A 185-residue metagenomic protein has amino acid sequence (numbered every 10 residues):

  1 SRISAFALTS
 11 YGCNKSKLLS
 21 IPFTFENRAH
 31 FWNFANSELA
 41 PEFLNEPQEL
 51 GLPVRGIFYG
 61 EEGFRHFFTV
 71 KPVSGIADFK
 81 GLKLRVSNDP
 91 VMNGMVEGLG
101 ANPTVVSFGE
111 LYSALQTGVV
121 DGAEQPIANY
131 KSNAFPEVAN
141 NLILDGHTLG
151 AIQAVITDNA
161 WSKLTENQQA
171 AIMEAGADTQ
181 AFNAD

Functional and structural regions predicted by a protein language model:
S1-H30, L39, N45-D185: N-terminal secretory/targeting leader peptides
N33: Short beta-strand-centered segments that line the small-molecule binding cleft or hinge of alpha/beta clamshell
